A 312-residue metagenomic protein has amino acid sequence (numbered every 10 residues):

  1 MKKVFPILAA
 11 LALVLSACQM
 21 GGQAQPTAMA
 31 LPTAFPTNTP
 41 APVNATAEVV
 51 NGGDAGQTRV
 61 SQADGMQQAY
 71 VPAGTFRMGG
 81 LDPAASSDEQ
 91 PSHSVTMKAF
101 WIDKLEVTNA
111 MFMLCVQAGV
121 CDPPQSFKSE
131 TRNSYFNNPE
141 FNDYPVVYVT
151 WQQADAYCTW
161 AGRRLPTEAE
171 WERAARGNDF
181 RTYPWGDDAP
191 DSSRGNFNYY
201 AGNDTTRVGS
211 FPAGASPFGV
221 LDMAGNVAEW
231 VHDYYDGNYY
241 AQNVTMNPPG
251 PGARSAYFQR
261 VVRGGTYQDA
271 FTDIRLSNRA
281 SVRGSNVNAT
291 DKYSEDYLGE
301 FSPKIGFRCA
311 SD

Functional and structural regions predicted by a protein language model:
K2-L15: Sec-dependent bacterial lipoprotein signal peptides
L13, C18-S61: Ser/Thr-rich, Proline-interspersed low-complexity disordered segments
R59-V60, S92, N137, V146 (+2 more regions): Short Gly/Pro-enriched turn/cap motifs at secondary-structure boundaries
D64-R77: Mature N-terminal segment immediately following signal peptide/propeptide cleavage in secreted/periplasmic
Q68-Y70, W101-D103, V147-Y148, R164-P166 (+5 more regions): Structural recognition of the beta-strand scaffold that forms the well-ordered cores of secreted hydrolase catalytic
M78-A84, T96-S192, Y234-D236, Y240 (+1 more regions): Active-site microenvironments of metalloenzymes and redox enzymes
A84-V95, V227-D312: Surface-exposed recognition segments
E140-D143, N196-A224, A253: Short, well-ordered junction/capping motifs at the entry into regular secondary structure
